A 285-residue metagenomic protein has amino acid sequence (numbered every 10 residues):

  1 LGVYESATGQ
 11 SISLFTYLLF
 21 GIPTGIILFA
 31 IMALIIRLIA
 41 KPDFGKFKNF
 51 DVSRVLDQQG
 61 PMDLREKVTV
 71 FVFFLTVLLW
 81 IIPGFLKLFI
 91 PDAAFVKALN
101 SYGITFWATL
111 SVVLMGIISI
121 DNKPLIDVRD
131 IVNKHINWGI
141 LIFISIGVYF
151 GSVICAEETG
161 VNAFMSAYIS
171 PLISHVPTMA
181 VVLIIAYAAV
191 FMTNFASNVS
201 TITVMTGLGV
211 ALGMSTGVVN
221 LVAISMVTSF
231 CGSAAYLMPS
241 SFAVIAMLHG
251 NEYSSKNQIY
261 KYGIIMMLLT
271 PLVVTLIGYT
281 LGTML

Functional and structural regions predicted by a protein language model:
L1-A7, A163-A167, V199-L212, S225 (+1 more regions): Re-entrant/interfacial helical elements at transmembrane boundaries that shape and gate the permeation pathway
E5-F71, F85-I90, M226-L285: Juxtamembrane and boundary regions of transmembrane helices in multi-pass small-molecule transporters and channels
Q10-P23, Q59-L64, F89-F106, D130-I136 (+1 more regions): Interfacial loop-to-helix junctions that mark the boundaries of transmembrane helices in multi-pass membrane
I26-I31, R65-T76, D92, K97-I120 (+5 more regions): Hydrophobic mid-bilayer segments of alpha-helices in multi-pass membrane transport proteins, especially secondary
I39-A40, I82, L114-N122: Structural signal for the C-terminal ends of transmembrane alpha-helices and the immediately following loop
L75-P83, F143-F164, G213, A223 (+1 more regions): Hydrophobic alpha-helical transmembrane segments in multi-pass integral membrane proteins
S101-F106, V128-F164, M179-N194: Core transmembrane alpha-helical segments of multi-pass membrane transporters/permeases
I144-S145, I173-T216, L221, T228-S229: Hydrophobic alpha-helical transmembrane segments of multi-pass integral membrane proteins, predominantly secondary
